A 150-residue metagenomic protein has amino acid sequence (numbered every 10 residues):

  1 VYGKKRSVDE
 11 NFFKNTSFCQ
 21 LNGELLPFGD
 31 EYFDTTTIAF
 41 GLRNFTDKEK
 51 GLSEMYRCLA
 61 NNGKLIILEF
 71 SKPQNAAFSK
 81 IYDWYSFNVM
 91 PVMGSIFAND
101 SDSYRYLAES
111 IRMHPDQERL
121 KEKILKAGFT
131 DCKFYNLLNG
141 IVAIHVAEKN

Functional and structural regions predicted by a protein language model:
V1-L26: Class I SAM-dependent methyltransferase SAM/SAH-binding core
T36-T37: Hydrophobic beta-strand segment of the Class I
F40-R43, E69: Short catalytic micro-motifs in class I SAM-dependent methyltransferases
E49-K64: A short glycine-rich, Lys/Arg-flanked "PGG" loop and its adjoining helix->strand segment in the class I
L65-I66, D131: A short hydrophobic/small-residue beta-strand
S71-K123, A127, K133: C-terminal alpha-helical "lid/dimerization" subdomain adjacent to the S-adenosyl-L-methionine
K121, L125-N150: Core SAM-dependent methyltransferase catalytic element
